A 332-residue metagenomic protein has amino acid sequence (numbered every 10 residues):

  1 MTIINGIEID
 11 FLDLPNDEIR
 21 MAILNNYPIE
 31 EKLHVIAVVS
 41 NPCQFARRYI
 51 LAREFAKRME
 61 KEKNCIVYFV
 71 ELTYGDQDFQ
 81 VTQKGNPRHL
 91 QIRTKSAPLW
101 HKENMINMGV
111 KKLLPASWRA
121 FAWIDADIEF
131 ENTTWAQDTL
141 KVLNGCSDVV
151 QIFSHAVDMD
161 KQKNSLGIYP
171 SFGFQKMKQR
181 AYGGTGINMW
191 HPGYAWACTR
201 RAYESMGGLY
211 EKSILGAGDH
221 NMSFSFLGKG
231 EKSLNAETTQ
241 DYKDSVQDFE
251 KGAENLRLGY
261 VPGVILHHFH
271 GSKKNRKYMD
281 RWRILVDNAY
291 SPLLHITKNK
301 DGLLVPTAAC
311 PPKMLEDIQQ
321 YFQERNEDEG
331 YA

Functional and structural regions predicted by a protein language model:
M1-E31, N41-F55, K212-A332: C-terminal catalytic/acceptor-binding lobe
E31-V38, A56-M59, C65-F69, G109: Hydrophobic targeting segments
V39-Q44, A52, R58-K61, V70-Q83 (+1 more regions): A conserved acidic beta->alpha catalytic loop
V70, V150-H155, V261, H268: Short glycine/serine/threonine-enriched helix-capping/active-site loop that flanks the nucleotide-sugar donor pocket
E71-W118: Active-site-proximal specificity loops/subdomain of glycosyltransferases
S117-E131: Short beta-strand-to-loop acidic/aromatic patch adjacent to the donor-nucleotide binding site
A120, D148-V149, L258: Short, Asp-centered acidic motifs that coordinate Mg2+ and/or phosphate in catalytic or ligand-binding sites
E129-G228: Conserved catalytic core of nucleotide-sugar-dependent glycosyltransferases
